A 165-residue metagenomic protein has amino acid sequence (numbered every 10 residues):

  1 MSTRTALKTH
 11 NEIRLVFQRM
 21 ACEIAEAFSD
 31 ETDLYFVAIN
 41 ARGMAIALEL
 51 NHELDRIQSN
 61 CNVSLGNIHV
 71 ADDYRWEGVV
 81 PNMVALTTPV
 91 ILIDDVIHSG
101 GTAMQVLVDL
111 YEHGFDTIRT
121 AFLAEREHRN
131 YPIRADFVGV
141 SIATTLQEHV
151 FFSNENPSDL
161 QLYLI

Functional and structural regions predicted by a protein language model:
M1-E31: Active-site-facing substrate-recognition patch
F17, L48-P89, G101-V108, N130-R134: Short, glycine/charge-rich flexible loops or terminal/linker lids adjacent to PRPP-binding catalytic cores
S29-N40: Short glycine-rich phosphate-binding loop at a beta-alpha junction
D33-Y35, N62-S64, P89, D116-T120: Residues at the starts of beta-strands that form the adenosine-phosphate
I39, I68-V70, L123-E125: Cofactor-binding loop segments of dinucleotide-utilizing enzymes, especially the Rossmann-like FAD- and NAD(P)+-binding
L92-I93: Generic enzyme active-site microenvironment
H98: Short active-site segment of divalent metal-dependent hydrolases/proteases that encodes the spacing between
V108-I165: PRPP-dependent phosphoribosyltransferase catalytic core
